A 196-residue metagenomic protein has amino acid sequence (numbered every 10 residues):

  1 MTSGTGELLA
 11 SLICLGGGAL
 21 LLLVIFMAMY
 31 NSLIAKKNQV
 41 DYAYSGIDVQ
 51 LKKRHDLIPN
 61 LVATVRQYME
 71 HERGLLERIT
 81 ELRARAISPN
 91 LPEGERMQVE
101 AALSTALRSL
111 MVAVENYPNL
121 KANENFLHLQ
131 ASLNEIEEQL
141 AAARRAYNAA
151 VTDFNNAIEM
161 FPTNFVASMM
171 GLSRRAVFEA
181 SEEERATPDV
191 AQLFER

Functional and structural regions predicted by a protein language model:
T2-R196: A helix-centric hydrophobic-segment signal that preferentially recognizes long, alpha-helical stretches used
